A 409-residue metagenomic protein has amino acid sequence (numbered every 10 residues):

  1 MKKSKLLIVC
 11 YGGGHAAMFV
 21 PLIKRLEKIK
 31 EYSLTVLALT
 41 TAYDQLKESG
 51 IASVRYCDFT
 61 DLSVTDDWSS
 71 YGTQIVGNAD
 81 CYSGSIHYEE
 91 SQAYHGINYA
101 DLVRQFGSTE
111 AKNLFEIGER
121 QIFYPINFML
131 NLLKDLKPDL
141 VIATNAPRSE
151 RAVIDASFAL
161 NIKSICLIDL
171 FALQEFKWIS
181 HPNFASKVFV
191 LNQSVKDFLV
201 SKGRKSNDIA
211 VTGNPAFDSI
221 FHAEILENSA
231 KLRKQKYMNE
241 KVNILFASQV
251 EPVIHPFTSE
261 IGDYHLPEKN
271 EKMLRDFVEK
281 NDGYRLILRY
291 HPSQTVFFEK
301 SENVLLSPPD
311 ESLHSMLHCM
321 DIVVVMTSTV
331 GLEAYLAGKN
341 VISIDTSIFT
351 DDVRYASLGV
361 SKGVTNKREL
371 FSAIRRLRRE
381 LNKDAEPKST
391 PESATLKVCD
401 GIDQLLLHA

Functional and structural regions predicted by a protein language model:
I8-V20, A143, P147, P252-I261: A short, glycine/small-residue-rich beta-strand->loop->alpha-helix junction that serves as a flexible
I29-L130, K134: Conserved N-terminal ligand/cofactor-binding loop architecture of enzyme catalytic domains
I117-R120, Y124, T144, D155-S229: Active-site-proximal region of nucleotide-activated glycan assembly enzymes, centered on histidine/acidic-rich loops
F128, I287-L332, L336-A337: Donor nucleotide-activated moiety binding/catalytic core segment of transferases that use nucleotide-activated donors
L130-R148, D321-V325: Short N-terminal targeting/anchoring amphipathic segment
P182-A185, S206, T329-T390: Catalytic binding pocket for nucleotide-activated donors in carbohydrate/polymer assembly enzymes
D218-F297: Conserved catalytic-core segment of nucleotide-activated headgroup transferases in glycan assembly
F257-T258, S372-A409: C-terminal amphipathic helix plus adjacent low-complexity, charged tail appended to glycosyltransferase catalytic
